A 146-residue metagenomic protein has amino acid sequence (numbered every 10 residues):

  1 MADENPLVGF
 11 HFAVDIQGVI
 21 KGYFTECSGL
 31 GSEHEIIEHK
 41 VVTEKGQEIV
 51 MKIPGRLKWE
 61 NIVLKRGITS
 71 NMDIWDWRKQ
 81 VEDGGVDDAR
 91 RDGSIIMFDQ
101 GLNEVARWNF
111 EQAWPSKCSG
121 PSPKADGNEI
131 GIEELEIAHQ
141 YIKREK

Functional and structural regions predicted by a protein language model:
M1-K146: Glycine-rich, low-complexity intrinsically disordered segments
